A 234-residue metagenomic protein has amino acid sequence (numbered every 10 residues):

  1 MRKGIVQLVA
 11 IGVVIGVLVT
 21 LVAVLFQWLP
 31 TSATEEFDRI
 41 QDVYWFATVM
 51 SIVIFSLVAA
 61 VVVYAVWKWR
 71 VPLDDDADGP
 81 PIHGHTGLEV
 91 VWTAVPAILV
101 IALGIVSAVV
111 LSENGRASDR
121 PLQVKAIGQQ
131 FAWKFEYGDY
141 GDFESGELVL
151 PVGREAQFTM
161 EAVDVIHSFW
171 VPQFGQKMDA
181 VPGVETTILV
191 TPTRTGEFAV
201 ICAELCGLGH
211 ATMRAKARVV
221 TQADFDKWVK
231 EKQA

Functional and structural regions predicted by a protein language model:
M1-A10: N-terminal membrane topogenic signal
R2-K3, L21-W45, A59-V61, V66-A234: Non-transmembrane, membrane-proximal soluble domains of secreted or membrane proteins
V9-V24: Hydrophobic core of alpha-helical transmembrane segments in multi-pass integral membrane proteins
S51: Globin-like tetrapyrrole-binding proteins
